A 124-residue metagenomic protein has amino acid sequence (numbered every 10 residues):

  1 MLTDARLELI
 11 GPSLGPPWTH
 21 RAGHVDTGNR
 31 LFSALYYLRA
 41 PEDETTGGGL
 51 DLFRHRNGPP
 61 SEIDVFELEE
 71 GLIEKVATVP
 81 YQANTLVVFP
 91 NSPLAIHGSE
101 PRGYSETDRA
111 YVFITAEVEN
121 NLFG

Functional and structural regions predicted by a protein language model:
M1-G124: Catalytic core of non-heme Fe(II) oxygenases with the double-stranded beta-helix
